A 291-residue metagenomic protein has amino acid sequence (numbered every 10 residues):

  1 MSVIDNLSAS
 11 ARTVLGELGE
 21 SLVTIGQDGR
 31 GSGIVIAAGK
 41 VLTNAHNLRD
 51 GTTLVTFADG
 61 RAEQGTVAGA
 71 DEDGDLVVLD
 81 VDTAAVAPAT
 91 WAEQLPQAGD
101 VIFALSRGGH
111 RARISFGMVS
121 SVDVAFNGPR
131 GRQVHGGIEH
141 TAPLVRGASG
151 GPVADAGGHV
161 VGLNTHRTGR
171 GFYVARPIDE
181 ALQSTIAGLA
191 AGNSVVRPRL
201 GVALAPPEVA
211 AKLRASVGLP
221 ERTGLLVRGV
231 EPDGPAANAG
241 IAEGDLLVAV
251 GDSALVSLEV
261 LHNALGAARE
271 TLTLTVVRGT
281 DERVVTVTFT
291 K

Functional and structural regions predicted by a protein language model:
M1-L15, A104, V160-R222, E282-V285: C-terminal cap/linker of serine protease catalytic domains
S2-V3, S21-L22, G29-R113, I138 (+6 more regions): Conserved active-site neighborhood of the chymotrypsin/trypsin-like protease fold
G19-S21, V77-P88, R113-T185, P220-G229: Active-site region of chymotrypsin-like
V23-I25, G33, G39-T43, G65 (+15 more regions): Terminal peptide-recognition signature
A38, A70-G74, S120-G128, P207-V209: Short, conserved beta-turn/loop elements at beta-strand boundaries and strand-helix junctions
T53, S149, H159, A181 (+3 more regions): Residue-level recognition of oxygen-bearing side chains
A142-G147, G151-P152, A205-A249, S253-V256: PDZ/PDZ-like domain segments forming the peptide/carboxylate-binding groove, activating on the N-terminal beta-strands
A187-P198, A237-A242, V248-A254, V260-K291: PDZ-domain C-terminal substructure recognizer with occasional recognition of PDZ-binding tails
